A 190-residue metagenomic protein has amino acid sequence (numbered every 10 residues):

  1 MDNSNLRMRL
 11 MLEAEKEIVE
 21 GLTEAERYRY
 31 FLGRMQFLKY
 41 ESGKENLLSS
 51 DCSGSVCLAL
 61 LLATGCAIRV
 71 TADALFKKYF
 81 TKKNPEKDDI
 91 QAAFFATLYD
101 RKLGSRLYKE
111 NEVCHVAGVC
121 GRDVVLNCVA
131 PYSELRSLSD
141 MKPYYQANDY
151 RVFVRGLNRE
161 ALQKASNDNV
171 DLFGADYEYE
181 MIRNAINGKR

Functional and structural regions predicted by a protein language model:
M1-R29: N-terminal hydrophobic or amphipathic helices/low-complexity stretches enriched in small/hydrophobic/Pro/Gly
L6-L10, E24-E26, G65-L172, Y177-E180: ...with weaker cross-activation on analogous glycine-rich loops/strands in unrelated enzymes
E13, Y177-R190: C-terminal terminal-subdomain/extension
E17-G21, Y145, K189: Short, flexible helical or helix-coil boundary motifs
E20, E24-T71, K78: Secreted/periplasmic proteins that engage bacterial cell-wall peptidoglycan
